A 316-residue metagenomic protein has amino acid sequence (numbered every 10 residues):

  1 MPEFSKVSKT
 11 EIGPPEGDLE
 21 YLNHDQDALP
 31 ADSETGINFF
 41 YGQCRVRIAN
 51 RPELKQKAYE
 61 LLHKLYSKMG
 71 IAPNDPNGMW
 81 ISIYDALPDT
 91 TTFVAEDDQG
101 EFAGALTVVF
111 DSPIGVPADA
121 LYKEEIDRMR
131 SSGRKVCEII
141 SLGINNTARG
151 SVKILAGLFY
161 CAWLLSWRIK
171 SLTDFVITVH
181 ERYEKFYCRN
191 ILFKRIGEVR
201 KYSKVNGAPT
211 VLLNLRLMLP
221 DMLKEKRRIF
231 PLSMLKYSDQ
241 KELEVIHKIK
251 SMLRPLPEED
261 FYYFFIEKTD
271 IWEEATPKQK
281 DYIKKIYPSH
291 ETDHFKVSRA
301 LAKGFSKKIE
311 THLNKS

Functional and structural regions predicted by a protein language model:
P2-E53: Conserved N-terminal entry element of GNAT/NAT acetyltransferase domains
A31-Y84, T92-F102, Y287, H294: Short amphipathic alpha-helix that is part of the acyltransferase structural core
N74-I81, A86-T90, G115-D127: Short acidic (Asp/Glu) patches
G100-A105, C137: Glycine-rich phosphate/pyrophosphate-binding loop shared by adenosine-nucleotide-utilizing enzymes
S112, V116-L219: Acyl-donor binding region in acyl/amide transferases
S141, G207-P277: Charge-rich, low-complexity intrinsically disordered segments
I271-S316: C-terminal non-catalytic accessory extensions
